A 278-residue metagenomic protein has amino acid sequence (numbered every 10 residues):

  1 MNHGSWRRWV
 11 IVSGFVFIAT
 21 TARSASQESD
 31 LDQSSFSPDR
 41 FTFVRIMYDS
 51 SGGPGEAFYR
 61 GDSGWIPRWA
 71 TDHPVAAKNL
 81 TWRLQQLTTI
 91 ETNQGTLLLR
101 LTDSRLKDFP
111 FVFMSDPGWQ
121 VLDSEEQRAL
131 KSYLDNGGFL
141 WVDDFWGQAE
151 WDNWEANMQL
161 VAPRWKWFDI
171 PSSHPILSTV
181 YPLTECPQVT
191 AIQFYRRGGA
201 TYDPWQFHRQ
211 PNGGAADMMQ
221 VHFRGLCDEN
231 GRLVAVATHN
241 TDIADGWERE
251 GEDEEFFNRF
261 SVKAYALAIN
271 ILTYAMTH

Functional and structural regions predicted by a protein language model:
M1-I11: Bacterial N-terminal signal peptides that target proteins for export
W9-T20: Bacterial N-terminal signal peptides
S24-F111, P117-G118, D242-H278: Aromatic-Pro/Gly-enriched surface loop or interdomain linker that acts as a lid/target-recognition segment
S34-D39, S104-D108, Y133-D135, V161 (+1 more regions): Extracellular/periplasmic catalytic domains that process cell-envelope and extracellular macromolecules
F43, F111-D152: Short alpha-beta junction capping motif
I46-D49, T102, M114-P117, N136 (+3 more regions): Active-site-proximal beta-strand/loop segments in catalytic clefts of secreted hydrolases
S51, A57-F58, E150-A244, E248 (+1 more regions): An acidic, glycine-rich "communication" segment
A76, L80, E126-A129, E150-M158 (+1 more regions): Stable alpha-helical elements in mature extracytoplasmic
